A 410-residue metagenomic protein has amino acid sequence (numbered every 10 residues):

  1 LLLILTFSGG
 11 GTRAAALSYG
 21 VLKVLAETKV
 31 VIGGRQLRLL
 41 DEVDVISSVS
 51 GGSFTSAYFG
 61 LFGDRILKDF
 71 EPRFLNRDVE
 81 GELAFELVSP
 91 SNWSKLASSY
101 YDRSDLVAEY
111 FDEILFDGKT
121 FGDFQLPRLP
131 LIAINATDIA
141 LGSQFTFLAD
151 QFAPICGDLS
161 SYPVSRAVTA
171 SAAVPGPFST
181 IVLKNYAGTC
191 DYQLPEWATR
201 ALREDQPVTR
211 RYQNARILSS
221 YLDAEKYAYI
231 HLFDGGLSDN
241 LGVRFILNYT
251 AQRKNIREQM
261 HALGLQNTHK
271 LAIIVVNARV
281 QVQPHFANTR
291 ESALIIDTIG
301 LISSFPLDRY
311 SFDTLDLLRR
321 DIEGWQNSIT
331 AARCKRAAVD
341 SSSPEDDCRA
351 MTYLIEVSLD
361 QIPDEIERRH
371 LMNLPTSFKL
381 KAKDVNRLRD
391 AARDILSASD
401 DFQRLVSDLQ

Functional and structural regions predicted by a protein language model:
L1-Q410: Catalytic domains of lipid- and phosphate-ester/thioester hydrolases
